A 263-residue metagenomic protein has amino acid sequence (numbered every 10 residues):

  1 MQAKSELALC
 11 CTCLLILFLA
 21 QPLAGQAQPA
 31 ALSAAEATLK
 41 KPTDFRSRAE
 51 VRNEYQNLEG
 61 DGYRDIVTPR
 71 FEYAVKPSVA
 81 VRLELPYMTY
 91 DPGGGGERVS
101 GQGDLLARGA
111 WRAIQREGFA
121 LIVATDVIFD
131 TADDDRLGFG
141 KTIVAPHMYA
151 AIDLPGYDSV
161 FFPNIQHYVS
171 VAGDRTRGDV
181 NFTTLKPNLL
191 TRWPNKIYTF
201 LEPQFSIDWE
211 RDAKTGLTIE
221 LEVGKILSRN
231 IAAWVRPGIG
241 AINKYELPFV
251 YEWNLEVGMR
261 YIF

Functional and structural regions predicted by a protein language model:
M1-E36: Cleavable N-terminal export/targeting peptides
Q26-F263: Transmembrane beta-barrel domains of Gram-negative outer membranes and organellar outer membranes
